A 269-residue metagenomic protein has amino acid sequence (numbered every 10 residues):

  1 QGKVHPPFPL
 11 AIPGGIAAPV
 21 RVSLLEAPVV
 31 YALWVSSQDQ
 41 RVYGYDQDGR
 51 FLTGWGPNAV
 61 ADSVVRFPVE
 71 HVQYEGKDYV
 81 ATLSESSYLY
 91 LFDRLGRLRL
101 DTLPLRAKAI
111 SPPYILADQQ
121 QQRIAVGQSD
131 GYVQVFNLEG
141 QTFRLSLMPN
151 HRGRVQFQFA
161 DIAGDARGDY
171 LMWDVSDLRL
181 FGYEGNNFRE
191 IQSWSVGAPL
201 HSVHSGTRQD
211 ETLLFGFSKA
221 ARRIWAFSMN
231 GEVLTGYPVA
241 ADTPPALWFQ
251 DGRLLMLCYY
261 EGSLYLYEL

Functional and structural regions predicted by a protein language model:
Q1-L269: Extracytoplasmic/lumenal domain signature
